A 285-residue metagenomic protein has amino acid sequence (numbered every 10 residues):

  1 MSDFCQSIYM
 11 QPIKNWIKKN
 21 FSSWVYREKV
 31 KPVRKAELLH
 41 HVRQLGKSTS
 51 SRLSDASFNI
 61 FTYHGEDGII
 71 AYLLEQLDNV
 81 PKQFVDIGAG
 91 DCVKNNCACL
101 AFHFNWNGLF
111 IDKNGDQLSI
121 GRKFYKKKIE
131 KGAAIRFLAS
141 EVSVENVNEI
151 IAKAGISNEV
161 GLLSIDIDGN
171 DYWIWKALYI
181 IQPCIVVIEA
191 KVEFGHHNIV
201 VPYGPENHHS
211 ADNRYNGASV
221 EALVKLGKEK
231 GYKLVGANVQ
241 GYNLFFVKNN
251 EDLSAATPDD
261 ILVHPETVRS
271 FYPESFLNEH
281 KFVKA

Functional and structural regions predicted by a protein language model:
D3-L39, L262-R269: Boundary detector for helix-to-coil junctions that initiate low-complexity/charged tails
K31, K35-D78, V85, I150 (+1 more regions): Rossmann-like AdoMet/SAM-dependent catalytic core
F58-K153, L162-I165, V192-G195, P273: SAM cofactor-binding core of SAM-dependent methyltransferases, primarily the Rossmann-like beta-alpha-beta module
H103-F104, I181-Q182, K230: Short, structured coil segments at secondary-structure junctions
V147-S157, K176-Y179: Short amphipathic alpha-helix with an adjacent loop that forms part of the alpha/beta core around
N158-S164, I185: Short SAM/SAH-binding signature in class I
G169-I181: A short, conserved alpha-helix within the catalytic core of class I
P183-V192: Conserved beta-strand signature within the Rossmann-like core of class I S-adenosyl-L-methionine
